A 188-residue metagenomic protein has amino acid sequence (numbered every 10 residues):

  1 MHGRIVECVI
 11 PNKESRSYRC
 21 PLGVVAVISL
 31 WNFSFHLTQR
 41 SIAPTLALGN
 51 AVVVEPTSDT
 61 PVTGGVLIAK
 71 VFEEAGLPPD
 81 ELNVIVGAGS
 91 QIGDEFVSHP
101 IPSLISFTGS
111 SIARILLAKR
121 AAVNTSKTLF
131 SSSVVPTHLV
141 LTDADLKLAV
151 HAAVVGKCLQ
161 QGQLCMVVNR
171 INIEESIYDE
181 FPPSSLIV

Functional and structural regions predicted by a protein language model:
M1-I42, A75-L77, L82: N-terminal Rossmann NAD(P)-binding subdomain characteristic of aldehyde/semialdehyde dehydrogenases
E14-S15, N83-S106: A structured beta-alpha segment of the ubiquitous adenosine-cofactor-binding alpha/beta core
V25, N32, A88-E95, G109-L116: Beta-loop-alpha module in the N-terminal Rossmann-like domain of NAD(P)-dependent dehydrogenases, especially those
I28, L48, V54-E55, F107 (+1 more regions): Thr-Gly-centered strand-to-loop micro-motif
T38-G93: PLP-dependent aminotransferase-like
V54, V84-V86, F107-G109, T128-S132: General beta-strand structural signal in soluble alpha/beta enzymes
I112-V188: ALDH superfamily catalytic-core signature
